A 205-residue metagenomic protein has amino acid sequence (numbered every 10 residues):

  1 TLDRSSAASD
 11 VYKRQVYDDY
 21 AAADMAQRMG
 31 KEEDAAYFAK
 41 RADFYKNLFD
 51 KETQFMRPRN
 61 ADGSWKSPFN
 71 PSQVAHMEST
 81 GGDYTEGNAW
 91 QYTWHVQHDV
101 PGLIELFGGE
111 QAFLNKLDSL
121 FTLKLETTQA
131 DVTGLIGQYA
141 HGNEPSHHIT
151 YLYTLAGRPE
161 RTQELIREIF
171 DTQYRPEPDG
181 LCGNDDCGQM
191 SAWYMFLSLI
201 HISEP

Functional and structural regions predicted by a protein language model:
T1-A8, Y12, I200-P205: Single conserved hydrophobic/aromatic residue that forms the stacking wall/gate of nucleotide- or nucleobase-binding
T1-L2, M25, L152: Short alpha-helical segment immediately N-terminal to, or the first helix within, an HTH/HTH-like DNA-binding domain
K13-Y17: Hydrophobic, small-residue-rich alpha-helical packing segments that form membrane-like cores
A23, Q27-S146: Catalytic cores of carbohydrate-active enzymes
L106, S119-K124, T128, A140-H141 (+1 more regions): Non-catalytic C-terminal accessory modules of carbohydrate-active enzymes
